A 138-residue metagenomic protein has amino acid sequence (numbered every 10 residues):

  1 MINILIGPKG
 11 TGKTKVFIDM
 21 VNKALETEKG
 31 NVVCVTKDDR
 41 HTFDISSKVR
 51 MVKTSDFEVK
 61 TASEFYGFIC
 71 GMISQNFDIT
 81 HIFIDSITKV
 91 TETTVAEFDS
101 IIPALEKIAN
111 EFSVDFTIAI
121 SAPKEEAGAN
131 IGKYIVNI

Functional and structural regions predicted by a protein language model:
M1-G71, E126-A129: Conserved P-loop
F17, F43, F57, F65-F68 (+5 more regions): Phenylalanine-focused residue identity feature
A24-E28, D44, S74-N76, K107-V114: Conserved catalytic network of the ASCE P-loop NTPase/AAA+ motor domain
D78-I138: Replace "adjacent to P-loop NTPase cores in ATP/GTP-dependent enzymes" with "adjacent to NTP-binding cores
